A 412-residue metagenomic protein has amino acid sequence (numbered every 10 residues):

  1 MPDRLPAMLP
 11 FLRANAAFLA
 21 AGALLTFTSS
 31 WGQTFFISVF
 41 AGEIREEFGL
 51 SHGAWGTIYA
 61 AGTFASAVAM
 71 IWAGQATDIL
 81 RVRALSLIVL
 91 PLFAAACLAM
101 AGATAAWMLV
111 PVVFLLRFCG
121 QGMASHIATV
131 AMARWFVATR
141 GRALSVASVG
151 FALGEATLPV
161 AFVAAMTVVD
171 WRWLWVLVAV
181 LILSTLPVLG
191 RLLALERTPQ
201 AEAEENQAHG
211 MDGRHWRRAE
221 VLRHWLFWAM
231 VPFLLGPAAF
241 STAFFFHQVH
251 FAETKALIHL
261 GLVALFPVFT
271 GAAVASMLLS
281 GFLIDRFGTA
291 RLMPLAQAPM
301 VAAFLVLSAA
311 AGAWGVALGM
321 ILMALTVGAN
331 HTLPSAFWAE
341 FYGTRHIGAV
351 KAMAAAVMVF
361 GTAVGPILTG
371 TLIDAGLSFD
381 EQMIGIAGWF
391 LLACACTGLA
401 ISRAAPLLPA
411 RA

Functional and structural regions predicted by a protein language model:
A17-H52, A73, F244-V249, G365: Extracytoplasmic
F27, A96, W107-M123, L235 (+1 more regions): Hydrophobic core of transmembrane alpha-helices in multi-pass small-molecule transporters, especially MFS/SLC-type
I37-A41, L222-M277: Extracytoplasmic gate region of multi-pass secondary transporters
A69-R81, S276-G288, I373-D374: Helix-to-loop junctions at the C-terminal end of transmembrane segments in multipass secondary transporters
A84-L98, R291-L305: Structural signature of the two symmetry-related core transmembrane helices
F114-V149, G343: Cytoplasmic helix-loop-helix junction between adjacent transmembrane helices in 12-TM secondary transporters
E155, R345-G376: A late C-terminal transmembrane helix in Major Facilitator Superfamily
W173-R191, Q382-L399: Symmetry-related core transmembrane helices of the 12-TM Major Facilitator Superfamily/SLC fold
